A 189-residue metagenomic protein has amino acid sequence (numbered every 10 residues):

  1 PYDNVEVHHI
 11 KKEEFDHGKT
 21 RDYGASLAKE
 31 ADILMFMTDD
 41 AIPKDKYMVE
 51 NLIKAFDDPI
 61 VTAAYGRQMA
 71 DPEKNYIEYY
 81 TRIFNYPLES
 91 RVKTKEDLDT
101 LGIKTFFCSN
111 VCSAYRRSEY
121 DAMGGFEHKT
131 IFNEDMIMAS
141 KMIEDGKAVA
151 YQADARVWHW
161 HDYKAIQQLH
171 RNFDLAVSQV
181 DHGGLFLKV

Functional and structural regions predicted by a protein language model:
P1-I10: Acidic donor-binding segment of Leloir-type glycosyltransferases
K11-K29: Glycine-rich, basic loop-to-helix element that forms the pyrophosphate-binding segment of sugar-nucleotide handling
A31, S109-M123: Conserved nucleotide-sugar donor-binding and metal-coordinating catalytic region shared by glycosyltransferases
A31-I42: Short beta-strand-to-loop acidic/aromatic patch adjacent to the donor-nucleotide binding site
K46-Y79: Conserved donor NDP-sugar-binding/catalytic core segment of glycosyltransferases
K95-Y115, I131: A recurrent flexible, glycine/aromatic-enriched loop bordering the glycosyltransferase active site that acts as
I131-M138: Acidic donor-binding loop at a coil-to-helix junction in glycosyltransferase catalytic cores that engages
A155, H159, I166-V189: Catalytic core of nucleotide-sugar-dependent glycosyltransferases
